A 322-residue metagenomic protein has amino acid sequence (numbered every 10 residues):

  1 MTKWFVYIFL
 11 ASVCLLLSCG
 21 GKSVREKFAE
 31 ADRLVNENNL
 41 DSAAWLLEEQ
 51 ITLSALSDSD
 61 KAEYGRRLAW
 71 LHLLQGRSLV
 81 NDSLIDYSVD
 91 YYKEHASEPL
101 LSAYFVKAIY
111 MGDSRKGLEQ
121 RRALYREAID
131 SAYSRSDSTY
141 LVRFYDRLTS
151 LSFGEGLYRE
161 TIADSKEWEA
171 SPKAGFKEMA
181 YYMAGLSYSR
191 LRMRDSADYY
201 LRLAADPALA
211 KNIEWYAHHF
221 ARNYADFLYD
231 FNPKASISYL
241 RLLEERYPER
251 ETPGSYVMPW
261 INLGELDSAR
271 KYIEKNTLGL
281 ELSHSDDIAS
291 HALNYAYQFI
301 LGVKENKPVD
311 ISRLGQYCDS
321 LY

Functional and structural regions predicted by a protein language model:
M1-V6: Positively charged n-region of N-terminal signal peptides that target proteins for export
Y7-L16: Bacterial N-terminal signal peptides
C19-Y322: A "functional boundary" signal
